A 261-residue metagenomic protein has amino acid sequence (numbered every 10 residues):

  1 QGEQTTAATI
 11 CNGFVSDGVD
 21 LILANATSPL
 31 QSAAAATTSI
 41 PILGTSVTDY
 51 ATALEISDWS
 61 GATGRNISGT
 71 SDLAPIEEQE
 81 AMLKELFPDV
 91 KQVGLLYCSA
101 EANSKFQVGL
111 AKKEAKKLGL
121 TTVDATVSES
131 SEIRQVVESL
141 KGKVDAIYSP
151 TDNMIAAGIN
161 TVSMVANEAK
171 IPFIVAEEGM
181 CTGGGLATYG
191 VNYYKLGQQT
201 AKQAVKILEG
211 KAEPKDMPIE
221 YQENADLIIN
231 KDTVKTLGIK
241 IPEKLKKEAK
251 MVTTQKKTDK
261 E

Functional and structural regions predicted by a protein language model:
Q1-E261: Short hydrophobic alpha-helices and adjacent helix-cap/hinge residues
